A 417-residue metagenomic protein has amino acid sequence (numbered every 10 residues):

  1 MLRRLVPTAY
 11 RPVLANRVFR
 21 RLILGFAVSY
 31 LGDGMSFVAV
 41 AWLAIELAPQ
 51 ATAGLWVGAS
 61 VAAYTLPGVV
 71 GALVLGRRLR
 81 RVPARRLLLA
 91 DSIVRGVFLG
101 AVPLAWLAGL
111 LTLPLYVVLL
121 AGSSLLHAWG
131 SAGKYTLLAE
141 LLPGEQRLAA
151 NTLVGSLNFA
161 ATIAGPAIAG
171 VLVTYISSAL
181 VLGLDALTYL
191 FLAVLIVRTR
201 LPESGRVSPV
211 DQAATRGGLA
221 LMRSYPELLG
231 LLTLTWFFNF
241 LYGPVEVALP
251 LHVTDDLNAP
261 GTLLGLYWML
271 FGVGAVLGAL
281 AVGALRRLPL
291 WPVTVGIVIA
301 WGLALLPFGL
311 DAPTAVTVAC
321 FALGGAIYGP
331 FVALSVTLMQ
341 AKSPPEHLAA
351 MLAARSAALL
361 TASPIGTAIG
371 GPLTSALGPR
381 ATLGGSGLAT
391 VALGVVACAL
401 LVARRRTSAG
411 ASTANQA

Functional and structural regions predicted by a protein language model:
M1-V6, V197-G217, A409-T413: Flexible cytoplasmic inter-helical loops of multi-pass small-molecule transporters
L5-L66, Y225-F271: Helix-loop boundary and gating motifs at the non-cytosolic
I23, A39, V74, A132-G133 (+4 more regions): Transmembrane alpha-helix boundary/hinge residues in polytopic small-molecule transporters
A27, L111-W129, V316-P330: Hydrophobic core of transmembrane alpha-helices in multi-pass small-molecule transporters, especially MFS/SLC-type
V40, W129-L142, P330-S343: Intracellular juxtamembrane helix-capping segments at the cytosolic ends of symmetry-related transmembrane helices
Q50, E140-R147, A341-L348: Paired intracellular helix-loop junctions of major facilitator superfamily
G58-V97, A101, R223-P226, F237 (+1 more regions): C-terminal transmembrane bundle of multi-pass solute transporters/carriers
L113-L126, Q146-V207, G265, M269-V273 (+3 more regions): Hydrophobic alpha-helical transmembrane segments
